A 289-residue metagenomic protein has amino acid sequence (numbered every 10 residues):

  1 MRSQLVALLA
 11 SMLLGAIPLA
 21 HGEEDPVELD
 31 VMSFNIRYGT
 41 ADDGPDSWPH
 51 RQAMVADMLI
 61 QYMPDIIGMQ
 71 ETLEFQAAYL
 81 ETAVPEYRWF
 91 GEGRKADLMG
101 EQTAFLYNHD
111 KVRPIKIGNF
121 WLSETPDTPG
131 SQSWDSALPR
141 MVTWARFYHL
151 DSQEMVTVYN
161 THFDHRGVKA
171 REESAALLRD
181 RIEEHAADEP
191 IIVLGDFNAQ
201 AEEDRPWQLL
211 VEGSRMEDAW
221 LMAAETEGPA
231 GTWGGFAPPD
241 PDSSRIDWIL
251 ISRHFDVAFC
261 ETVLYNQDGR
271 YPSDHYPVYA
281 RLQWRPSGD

Functional and structural regions predicted by a protein language model:
L5, L9, L13, I17-A83 (+3 more regions): N-terminal, active-site-proximal structural segment of metallo-dependent hydrolase catalytic domains
E23-V27, I60-Q61, T82-A83, A96-M99 (+6 more regions): Extracellular/periplasmic catalytic domains that process cell-envelope and extracellular macromolecules
E28-I36, V55-L80, L106, A145 (+7 more regions): Active-site beta-strand/loop signature of hydrolases that rely on acidic residues for catalysis
S33-A53, L122-A137, D164-G167: Acidic/histidine-rich helix-loop elements that form or flank divalent-metal/phosphate-binding sites at the catalytic
I36-G39, T72-Q76, R94-L98, K111-V112 (+5 more regions): Solvent-exposed loop/turn segments at secondary-structure junctions within structured extracellular/periplasmic domains
I66-M155, Y159, F259-E261: Structured beta-strand-rich core segments of catalytic domains in phosphoester-bond hydrolases
K111, R146, K169, E173 (+2 more regions): Metal-dependent phosphoester-hydrolase catalytic domains
